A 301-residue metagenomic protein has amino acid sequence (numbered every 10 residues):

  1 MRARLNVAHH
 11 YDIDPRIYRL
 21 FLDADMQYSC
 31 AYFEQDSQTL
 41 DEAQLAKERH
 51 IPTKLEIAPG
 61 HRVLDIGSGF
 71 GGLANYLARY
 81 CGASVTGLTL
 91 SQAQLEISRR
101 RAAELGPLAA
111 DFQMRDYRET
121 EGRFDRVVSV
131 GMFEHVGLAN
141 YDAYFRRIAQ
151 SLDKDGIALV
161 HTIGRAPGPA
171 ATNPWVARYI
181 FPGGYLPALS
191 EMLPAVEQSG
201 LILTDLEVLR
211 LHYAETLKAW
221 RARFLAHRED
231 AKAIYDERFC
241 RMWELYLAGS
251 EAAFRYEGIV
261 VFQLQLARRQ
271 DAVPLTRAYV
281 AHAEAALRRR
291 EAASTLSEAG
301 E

Functional and structural regions predicted by a protein language model:
M1-L20: N-terminal auxiliary segments of SAM/dcSAM-dependent transferases
G60-G67: Conserved class I S-adenosyl-L-methionine
F70-C81: Conserved SAM-binding loop of SAM-dependent methyltransferases across substrates and taxa, primarily the Class I
S98-R99: Conserved SAM-binding loop
R118-V127: A short acidic, Gly/Pro-enriched loop at the edge of an enzyme's catalytic core that lines a small-molecule cofactor
D142-K154: A short glycine-rich, Lys/Arg-flanked "PGG" loop and its adjoining helix->strand segment in the class I
D155-I163: Conserved beta-strand signature within the Rossmann-like core of class I S-adenosyl-L-methionine
I163-A272: Substrate-binding/catalytic lobe of Class I Rossmann-like enzymes that use SAM or dcSAM, i.e., the mid-to-C-terminal
